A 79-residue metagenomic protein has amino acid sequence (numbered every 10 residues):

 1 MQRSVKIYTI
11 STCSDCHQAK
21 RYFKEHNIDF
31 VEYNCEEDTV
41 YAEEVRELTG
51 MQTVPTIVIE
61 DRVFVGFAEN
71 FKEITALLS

Functional and structural regions predicted by a protein language model:
M1-H26: Local sequence-structure signature of Cys/Sec-based thiol-disulfide redox active-site neighborhoods
S14, E36, V65: Nucleotide phosphate-binding site architecture
S14, V40, E69: Short alpha-helical
D29: Residue-level detector of anion-binding/catalytic polar loops
N34-M51, L77-L78: Thioredoxin-like thiol-disulfide oxidoreductase module
R46-T53, F64-A68: Thiol/disulfide oxidoreductase modules built on the thioredoxin-like
E60-S79: Non-catalytic, surface beta->alpha helical segment in thiol-disulfide oxidoreductase systems
